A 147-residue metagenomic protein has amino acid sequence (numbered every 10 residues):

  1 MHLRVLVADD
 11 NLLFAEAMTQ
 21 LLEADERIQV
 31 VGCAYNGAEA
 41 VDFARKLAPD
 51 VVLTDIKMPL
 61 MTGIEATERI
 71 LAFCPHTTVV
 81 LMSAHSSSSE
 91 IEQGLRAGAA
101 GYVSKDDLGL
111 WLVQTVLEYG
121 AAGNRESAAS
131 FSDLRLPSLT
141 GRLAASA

Functional and structural regions predicted by a protein language model:
H2-L22: Conserved acidic segment of CheY-like receiver
N36-E39, T62-E65: Acidic catalytic/metal-coordinating carboxylates
L47-L53: Active-site beta3 strand of CheY-like receiver
M58: Receiver (REC) domain active-site loop signature in two-component systems and cognate sites in sensor histidine kinases
H85-S86: Short, conserved "switch-loop" micro-motifs in signal-transduction and mechanochemical regulators
S89, D106-L117: C-terminal output helix
